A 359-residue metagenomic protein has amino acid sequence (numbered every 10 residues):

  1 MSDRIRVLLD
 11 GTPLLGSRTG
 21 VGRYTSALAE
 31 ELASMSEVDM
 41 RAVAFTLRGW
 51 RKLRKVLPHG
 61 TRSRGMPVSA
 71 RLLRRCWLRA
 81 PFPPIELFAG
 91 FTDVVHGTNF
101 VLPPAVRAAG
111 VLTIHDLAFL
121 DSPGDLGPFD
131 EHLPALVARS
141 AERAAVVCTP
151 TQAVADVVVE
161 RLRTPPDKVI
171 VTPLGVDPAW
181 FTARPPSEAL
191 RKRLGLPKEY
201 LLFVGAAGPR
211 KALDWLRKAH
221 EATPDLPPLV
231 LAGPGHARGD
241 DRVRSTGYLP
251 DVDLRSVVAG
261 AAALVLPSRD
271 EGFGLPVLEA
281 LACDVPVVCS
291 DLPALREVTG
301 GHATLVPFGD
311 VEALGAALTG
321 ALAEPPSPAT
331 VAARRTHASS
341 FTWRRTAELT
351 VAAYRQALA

Functional and structural regions predicted by a protein language model:
M1-A359: Carbohydrate transferase catalytic cores enriched for Leloir-type hexosyltransferases
